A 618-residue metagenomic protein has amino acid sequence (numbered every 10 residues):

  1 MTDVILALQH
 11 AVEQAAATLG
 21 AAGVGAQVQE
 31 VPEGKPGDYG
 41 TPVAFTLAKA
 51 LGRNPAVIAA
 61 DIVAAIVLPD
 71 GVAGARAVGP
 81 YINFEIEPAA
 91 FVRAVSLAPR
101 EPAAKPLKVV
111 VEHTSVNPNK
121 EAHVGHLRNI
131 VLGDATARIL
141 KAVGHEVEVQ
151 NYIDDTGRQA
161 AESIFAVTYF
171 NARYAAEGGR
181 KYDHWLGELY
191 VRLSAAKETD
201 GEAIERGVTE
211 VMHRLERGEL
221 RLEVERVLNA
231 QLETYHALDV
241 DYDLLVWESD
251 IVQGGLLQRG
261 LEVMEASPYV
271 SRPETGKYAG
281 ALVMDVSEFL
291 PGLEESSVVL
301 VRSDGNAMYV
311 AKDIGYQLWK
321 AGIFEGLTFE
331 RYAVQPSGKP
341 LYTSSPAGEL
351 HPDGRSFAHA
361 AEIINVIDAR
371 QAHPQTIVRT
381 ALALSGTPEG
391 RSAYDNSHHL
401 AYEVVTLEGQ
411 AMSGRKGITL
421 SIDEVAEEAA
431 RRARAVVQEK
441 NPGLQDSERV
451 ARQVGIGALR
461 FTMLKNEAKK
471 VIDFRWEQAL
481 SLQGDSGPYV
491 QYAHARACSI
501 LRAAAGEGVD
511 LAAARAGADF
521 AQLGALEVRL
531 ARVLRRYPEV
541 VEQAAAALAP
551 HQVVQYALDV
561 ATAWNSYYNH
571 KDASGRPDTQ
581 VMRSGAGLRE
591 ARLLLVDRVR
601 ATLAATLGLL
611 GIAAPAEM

Functional and structural regions predicted by a protein language model:
M1-V92, A103-M618: Non-catalytic interaction-recognition regions
R93-A98: Short, charged, solvent-exposed linker or helix-capping segments at domain edges/interfaces that act as flexible hinges
